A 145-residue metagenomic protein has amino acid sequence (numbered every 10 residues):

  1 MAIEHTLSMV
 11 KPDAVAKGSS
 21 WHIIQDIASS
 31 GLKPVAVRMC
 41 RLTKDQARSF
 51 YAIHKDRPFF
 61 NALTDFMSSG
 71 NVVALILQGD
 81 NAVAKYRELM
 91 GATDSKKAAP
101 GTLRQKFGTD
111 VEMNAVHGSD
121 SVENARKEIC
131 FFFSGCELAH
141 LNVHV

Functional and structural regions predicted by a protein language model:
M1-V145: Non-catalytic terminal and connector segments of soluble metabolic enzymes
